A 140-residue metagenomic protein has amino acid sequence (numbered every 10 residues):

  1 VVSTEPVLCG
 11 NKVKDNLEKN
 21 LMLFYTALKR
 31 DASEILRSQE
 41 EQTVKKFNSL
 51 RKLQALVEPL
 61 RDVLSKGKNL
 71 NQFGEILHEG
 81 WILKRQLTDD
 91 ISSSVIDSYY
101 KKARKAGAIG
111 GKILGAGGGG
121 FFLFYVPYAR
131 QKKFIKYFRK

Functional and structural regions predicted by a protein language model:
V1-K112, L123-K140: C-terminal nucleotide
G120: Conserved glycine-rich beta-strand-loop-beta hairpin in the small C-terminal domain of fold type I
